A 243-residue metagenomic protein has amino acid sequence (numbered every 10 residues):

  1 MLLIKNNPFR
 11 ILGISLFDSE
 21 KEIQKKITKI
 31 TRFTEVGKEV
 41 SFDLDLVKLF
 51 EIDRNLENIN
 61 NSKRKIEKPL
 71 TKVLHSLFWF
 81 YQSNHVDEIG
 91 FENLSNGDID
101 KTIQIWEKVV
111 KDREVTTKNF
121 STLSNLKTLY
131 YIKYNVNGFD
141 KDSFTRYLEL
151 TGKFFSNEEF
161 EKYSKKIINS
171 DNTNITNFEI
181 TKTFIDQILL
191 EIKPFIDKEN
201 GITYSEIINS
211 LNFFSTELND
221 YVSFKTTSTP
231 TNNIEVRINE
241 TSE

Functional and structural regions predicted by a protein language model:
M1-K48, N58, T71-L74: N-terminal J-domain/J-like co-chaperone modules of DnaJ/Hsp40 proteins
F9-L12, L49-I52, K72-H85, I89-F91: Conserved "turn/edge" positions that cap or connect secondary-structure elements within repeat/scaffolded domains
Q24-T31, N58, S62, Q82-E243: Amphipathic alpha-helical protein-interaction segments
S41-F42, L77-F78, T117: Residue-level detector of alpha-helical recognition elements and their boundaries
S62-K72: Long, intrinsically disordered, low-complexity Ser/Thr/Pro-rich regulatory/activation regions of nuclear proteins
